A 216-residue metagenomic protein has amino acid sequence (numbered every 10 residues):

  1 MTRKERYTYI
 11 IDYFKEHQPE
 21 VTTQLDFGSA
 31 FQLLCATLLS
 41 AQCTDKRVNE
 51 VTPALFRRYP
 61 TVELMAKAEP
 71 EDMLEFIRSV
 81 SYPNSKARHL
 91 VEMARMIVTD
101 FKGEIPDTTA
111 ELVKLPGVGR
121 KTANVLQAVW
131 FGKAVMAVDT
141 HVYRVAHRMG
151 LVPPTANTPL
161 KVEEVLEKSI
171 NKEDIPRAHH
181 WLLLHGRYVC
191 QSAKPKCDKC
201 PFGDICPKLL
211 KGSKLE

Functional and structural regions predicted by a protein language model:
T2-E216: Catalytic cores of DNA base-excision repair glycosylases
